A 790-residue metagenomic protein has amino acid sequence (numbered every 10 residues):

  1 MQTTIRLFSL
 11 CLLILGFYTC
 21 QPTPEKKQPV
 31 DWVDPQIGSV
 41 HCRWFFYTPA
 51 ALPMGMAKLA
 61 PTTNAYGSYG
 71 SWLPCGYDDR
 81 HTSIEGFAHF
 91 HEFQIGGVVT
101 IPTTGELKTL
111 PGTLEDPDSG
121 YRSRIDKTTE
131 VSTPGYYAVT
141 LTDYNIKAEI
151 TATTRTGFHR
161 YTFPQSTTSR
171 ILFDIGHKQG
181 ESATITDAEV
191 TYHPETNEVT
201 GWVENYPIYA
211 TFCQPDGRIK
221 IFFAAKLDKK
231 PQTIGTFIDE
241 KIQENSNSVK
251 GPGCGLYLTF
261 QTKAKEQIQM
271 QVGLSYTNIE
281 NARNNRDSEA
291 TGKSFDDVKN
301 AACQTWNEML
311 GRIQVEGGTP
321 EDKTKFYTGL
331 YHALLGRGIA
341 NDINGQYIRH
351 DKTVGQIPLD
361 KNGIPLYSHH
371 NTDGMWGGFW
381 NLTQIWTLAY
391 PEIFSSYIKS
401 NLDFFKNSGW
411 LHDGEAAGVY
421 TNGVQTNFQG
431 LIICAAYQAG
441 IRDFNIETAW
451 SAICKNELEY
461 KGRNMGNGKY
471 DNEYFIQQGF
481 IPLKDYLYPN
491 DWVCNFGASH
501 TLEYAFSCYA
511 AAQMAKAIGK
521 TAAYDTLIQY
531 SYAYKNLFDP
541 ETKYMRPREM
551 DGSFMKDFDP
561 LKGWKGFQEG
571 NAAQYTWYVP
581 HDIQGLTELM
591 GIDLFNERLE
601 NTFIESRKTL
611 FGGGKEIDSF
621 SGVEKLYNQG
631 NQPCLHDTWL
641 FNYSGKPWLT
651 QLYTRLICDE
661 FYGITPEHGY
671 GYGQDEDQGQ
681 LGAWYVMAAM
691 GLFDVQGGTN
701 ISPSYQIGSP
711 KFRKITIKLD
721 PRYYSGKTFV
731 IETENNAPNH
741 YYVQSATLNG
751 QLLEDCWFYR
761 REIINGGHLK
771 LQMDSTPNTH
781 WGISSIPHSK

Functional and structural regions predicted by a protein language model:
M1-E25: Bacterial Sec-dependent N-terminal signal peptides
P24-T383, T387-L431, Y437-L502, Q513-N536 (+10 more regions): Accessory carbohydrate-recognition regions in carbohydrate-active enzymes
